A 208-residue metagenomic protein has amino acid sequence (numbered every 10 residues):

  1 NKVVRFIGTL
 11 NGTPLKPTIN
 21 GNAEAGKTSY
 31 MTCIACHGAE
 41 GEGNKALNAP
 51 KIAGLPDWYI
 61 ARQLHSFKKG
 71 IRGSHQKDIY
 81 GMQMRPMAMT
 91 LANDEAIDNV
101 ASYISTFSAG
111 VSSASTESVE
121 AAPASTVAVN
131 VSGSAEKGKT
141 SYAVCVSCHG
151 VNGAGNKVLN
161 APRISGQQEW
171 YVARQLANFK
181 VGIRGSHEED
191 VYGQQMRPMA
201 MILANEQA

Functional and structural regions predicted by a protein language model:
N1-V4, L15-G21, K45-K51, K68-F107 (+2 more regions): Axial heme c-ligation environment in periplasmic c-type cytochrome domains
V3, I7, G26, M31-E40 (+5 more regions): The canonical Cys-X-X-Cys-His
G8-Y30, K45-N48, S108-Y142, K157-N160: Electrostatic cytochrome c docking/interface patches
T9-G12, D57, K69, N93 (+4 more regions): Residue-level marker of structural boundaries
G26, G38-G43, G54, G70 (+4 more regions): Periodic glycine anchor positions in long extracellular repeat architectures
K27-I34, G54-W58, R62, K68 (+2 more regions): Sequence context surrounding c-type heme c attachment/ligation sites in exported
E40, Q63-S66, Y103, Q175: Consensus positions within tandem repeat domains that build extended binding/scaffold surfaces
